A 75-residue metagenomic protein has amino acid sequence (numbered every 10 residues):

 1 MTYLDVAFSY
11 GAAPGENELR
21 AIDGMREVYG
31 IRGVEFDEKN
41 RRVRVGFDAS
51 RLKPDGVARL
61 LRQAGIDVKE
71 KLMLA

Functional and structural regions predicted by a protein language model:
M1-A12: Short glycine-/aliphatic-rich beta-strand segments at the starts of folded cytosolic domains
M1-T2, F36-E38: Short, flexible turn/loop "capping" segments at secondary-structure junctions
P14-I22, P54: Ser/Thr-Pro-rich, acidic low-complexity intrinsically disordered regions of eukaryotic RNA-binding
I22-D37: Short acidic amphipathic segments
R41-G46: A generic structural motif
D48-L52: Helix N-cap motif at beta-to-alpha junctions
A64-A75: Conserved short beta-strand edge segments in small beta-sheet-based binding/regulatory domains
